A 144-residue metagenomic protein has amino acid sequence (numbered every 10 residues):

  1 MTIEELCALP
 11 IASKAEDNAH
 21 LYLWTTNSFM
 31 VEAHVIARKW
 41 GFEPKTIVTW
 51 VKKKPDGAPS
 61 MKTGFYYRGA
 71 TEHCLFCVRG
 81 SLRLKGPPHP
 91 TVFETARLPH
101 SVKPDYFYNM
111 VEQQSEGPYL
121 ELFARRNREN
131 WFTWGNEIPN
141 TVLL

Functional and structural regions predicted by a protein language model:
M1-L144: Class I S-adenosyl-L-methionine-dependent methyltransferase catalytic core
